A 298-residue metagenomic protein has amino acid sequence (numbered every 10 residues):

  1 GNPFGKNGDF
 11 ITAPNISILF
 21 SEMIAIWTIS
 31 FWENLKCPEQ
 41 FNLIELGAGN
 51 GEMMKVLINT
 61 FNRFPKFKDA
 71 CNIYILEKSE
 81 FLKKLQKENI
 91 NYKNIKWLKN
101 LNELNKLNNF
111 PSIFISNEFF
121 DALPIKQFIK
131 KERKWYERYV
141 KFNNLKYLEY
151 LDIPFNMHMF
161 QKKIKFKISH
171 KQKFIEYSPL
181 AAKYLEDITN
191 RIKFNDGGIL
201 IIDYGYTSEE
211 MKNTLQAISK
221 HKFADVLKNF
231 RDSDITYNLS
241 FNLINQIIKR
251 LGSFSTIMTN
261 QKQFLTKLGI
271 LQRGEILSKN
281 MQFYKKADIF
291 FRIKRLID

Functional and structural regions predicted by a protein language model:
G1-L46, N50-P111, F128, Q263-Q272 (+2 more regions): Rossmann-like AdoMet
S17-S21, S116, Y204-Y206, M211: Hydrophobic/aromatic-rich, well-ordered segments within soluble, folded domains that form packed cores
L35-P38, K106-N108, N144-K146, N156-H170 (+1 more regions): Short, glycine- and charge-enriched coil/turn segments that flank and shape catalytic ligand pockets
E45, E77, E118, E137 (+1 more regions): Acidic-residue sensor for enzyme active/binding pockets
N109-E132, N156, F174-K183, R191-K193 (+2 more regions): A short SAM/SAH-binding and catalytic strip from SAM-dependent methyltransferases
I113-K162, K212-D225: A mobile, often basic/glycine-rich helix-loop segment that functions as the active-site lid/recognition loop
K163-D298: Long, Lys/Arg- and hydrophobic-enriched amphipathic alpha-helices
